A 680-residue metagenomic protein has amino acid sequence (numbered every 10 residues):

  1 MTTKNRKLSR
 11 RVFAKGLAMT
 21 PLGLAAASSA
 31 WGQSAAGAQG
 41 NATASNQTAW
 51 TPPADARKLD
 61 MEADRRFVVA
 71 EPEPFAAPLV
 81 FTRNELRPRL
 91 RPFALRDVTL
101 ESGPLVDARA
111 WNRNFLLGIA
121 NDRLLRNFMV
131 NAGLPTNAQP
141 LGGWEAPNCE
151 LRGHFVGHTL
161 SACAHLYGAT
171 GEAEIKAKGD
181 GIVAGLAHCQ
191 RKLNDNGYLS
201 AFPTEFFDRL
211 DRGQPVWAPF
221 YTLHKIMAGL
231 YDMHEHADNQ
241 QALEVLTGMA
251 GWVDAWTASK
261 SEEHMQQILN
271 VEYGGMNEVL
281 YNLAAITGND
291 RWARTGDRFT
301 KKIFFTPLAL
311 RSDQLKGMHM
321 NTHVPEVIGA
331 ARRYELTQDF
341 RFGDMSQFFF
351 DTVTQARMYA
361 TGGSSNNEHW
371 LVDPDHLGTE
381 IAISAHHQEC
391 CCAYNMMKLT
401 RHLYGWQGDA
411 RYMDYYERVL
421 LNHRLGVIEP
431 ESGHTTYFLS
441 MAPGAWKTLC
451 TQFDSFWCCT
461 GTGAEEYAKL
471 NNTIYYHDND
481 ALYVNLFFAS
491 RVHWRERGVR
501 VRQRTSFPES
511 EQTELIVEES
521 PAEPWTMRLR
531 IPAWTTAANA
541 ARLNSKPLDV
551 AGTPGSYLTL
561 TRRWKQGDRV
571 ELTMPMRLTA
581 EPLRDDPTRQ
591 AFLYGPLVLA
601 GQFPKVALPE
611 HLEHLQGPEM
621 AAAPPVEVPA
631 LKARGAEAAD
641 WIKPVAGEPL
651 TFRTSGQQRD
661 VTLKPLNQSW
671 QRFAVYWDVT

Functional and structural regions predicted by a protein language model:
M1-A27, Q33-A36: N-terminal secretory signal peptides
G40-F155, D180-E205, Q240: Low-complexity, Ser/Thr/Pro/Gly-enriched N-terminal "stalk/linker" regions
G40-F75, S346, M413-N422, V427-E518 (+5 more regions): C-terminal beta-rich recognition modules with glycine/proline-rich loops and embedded aromatic residues
L105, C149-G168, A218-H234, L269-A284 (+4 more regions): Well-ordered alpha-helical segments within folded domains of soluble proteins
A108-Q139, G179-G197, E244-S261, R291-R311 (+2 more regions): Long, well-ordered core segments of solenoidal/helical folds
A138-L151, G157, Y167-R298: Extended ligand-binding groove/face enriched in aromatic
Q139-V156, D208-T222, A258-Y273, F305-F340 (+3 more regions): Solvent-exposed loop and edge beta-strand segments that line ligand/cofactor-binding and catalytic clefts
L283-T306, H323-A360, A393-N395, L399 (+1 more regions): Active-site neighborhood of glycoside hydrolase catalytic domains
